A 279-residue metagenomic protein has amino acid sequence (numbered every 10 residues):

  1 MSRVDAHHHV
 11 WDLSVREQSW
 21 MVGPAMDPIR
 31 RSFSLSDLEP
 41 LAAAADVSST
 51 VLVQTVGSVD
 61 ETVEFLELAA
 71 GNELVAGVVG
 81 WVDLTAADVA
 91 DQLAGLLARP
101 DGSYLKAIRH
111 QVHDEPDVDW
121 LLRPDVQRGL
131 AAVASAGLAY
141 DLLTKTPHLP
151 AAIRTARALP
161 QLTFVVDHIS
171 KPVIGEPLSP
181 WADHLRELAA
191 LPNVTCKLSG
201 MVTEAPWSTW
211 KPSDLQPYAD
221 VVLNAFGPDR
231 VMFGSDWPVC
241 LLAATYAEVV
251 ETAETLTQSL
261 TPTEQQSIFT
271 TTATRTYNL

Functional and structural regions predicted by a protein language model:
M1-E64, A69: An N-terminally biased module of ancient metal coordination in phosphate/nucleic-acid-related enzymes
M1-V4, I29-S49, D220-V221, A225-M232 (+1 more regions): Mid-to-C-terminal alpha-helical segments outside catalytic/metal-binding sites
R3-W11, A43, P124, G129 (+5 more regions): A generic "structured core" feature
H7, T50, F65, V78 (+7 more regions): Conserved, mostly hydrophobic/aromatic
W11-S14, G57-D60, T85-D88, H113-P116 (+4 more regions): Active-site environment of divalent metal-dependent phosphoester hydrolases
F33-L38, D60-E61, V89-A94, L149-P150 (+1 more regions): Alpha-helical scaffolding within the catalytic cores of extracellular/periplasmic polymer-degrading hydrolases
T62-P147, R154-R157, K197-M201, S208-T209: Active-site gating/metal-coordination segments in enzymes
W120-M232: Catalytic pocket-lining loop regions of alpha/beta-barrel enzymes, especially the amidohydrolase/enolase/GH5 lineages
